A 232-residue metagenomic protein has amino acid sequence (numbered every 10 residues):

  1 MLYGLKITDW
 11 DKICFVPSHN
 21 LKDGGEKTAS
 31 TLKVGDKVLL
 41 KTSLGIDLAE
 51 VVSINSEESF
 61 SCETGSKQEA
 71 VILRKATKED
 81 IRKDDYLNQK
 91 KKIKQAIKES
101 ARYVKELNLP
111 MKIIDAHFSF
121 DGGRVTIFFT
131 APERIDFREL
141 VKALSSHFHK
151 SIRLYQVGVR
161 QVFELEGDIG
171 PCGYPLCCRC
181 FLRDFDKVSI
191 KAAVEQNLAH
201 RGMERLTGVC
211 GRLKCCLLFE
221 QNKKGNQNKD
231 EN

Functional and structural regions predicted by a protein language model:
M1-A193, L198-H200: Acidic-enriched and Gly/Ser
C177-Q196, G202-T207, L213-E231: Iron-sulfur (Fe-S) cluster-binding segments and ferredoxin-like electron-carrier domains, especially [2Fe-2S]
